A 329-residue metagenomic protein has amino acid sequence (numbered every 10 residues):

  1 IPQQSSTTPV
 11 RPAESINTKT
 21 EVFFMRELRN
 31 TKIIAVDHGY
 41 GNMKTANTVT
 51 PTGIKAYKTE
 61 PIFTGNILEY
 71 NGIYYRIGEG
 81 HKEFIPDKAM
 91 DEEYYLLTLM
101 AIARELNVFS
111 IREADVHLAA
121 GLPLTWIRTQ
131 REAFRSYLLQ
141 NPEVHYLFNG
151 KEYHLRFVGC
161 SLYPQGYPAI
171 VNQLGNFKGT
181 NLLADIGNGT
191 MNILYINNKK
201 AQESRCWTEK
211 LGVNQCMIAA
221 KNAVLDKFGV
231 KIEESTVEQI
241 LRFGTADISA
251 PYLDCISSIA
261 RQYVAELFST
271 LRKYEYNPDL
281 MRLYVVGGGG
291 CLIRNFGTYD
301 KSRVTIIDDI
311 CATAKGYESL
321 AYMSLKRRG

Functional and structural regions predicted by a protein language model:
P2-L183, K200-Q215, K227, S235-G329: Nucleotide/phosphate-binding catalytic cleft detector across ATP-hydrolyzing and phosphate-transferring enzymes
T45, I193-Y195: Conserved blade-register residue in beta-propeller folds
I186-N192: Ser/Thr-glycine-rich phosphate-binding loops at phosphate-binding pockets of nucleotides, nucleotide cofactors
A223: A contiguous pocket-lining binding segment that forms or flanks enzyme active sites
